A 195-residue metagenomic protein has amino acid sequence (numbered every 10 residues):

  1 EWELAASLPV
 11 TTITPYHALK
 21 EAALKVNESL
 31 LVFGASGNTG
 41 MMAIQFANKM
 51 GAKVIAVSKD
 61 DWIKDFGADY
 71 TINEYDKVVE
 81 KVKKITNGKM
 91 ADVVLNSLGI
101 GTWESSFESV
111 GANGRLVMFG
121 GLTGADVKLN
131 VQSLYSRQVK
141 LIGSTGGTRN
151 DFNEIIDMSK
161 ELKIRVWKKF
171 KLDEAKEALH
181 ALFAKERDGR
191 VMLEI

Functional and structural regions predicted by a protein language model:
W2-D76: Mid-domain Rossmann-like dinucleotide-binding core that forms the NAD(H)/NADP(H) cofactor-binding site
A5, T12-P15, V79, A91 (+5 more regions): A general structural signal for well-ordered alpha-helical segments in protein cores
T39, A43, V82, I155: Aromatic/hydrophobic pocket-lining residues that form π-stacking "cages" and hydrophobic walls in ligand
M42, F46, E108, S133 (+1 more regions): Hydrophobic/aromatic ligand-binding patch that stacks against planar heteroaromatic rings of cofactors or nucleotides
K53-I55, D65-K140: Glycine-rich cofactor phosphate-binding loops and adjacent beta1-alpha1 units of small-molecule cofactor enzyme domains
D60, L122, G147: Residues in the short beta-alpha loop(s) of Rossmann-like NAD(P)-binding domains
G114-V117, K128-K168: Rossmann-fold dehydrogenase core element
R149-I195: C-terminal hydrophobic helical "lid"/dimerization subdomain of Rossmann-like NAD(P)H-dependent oxidoreductases
